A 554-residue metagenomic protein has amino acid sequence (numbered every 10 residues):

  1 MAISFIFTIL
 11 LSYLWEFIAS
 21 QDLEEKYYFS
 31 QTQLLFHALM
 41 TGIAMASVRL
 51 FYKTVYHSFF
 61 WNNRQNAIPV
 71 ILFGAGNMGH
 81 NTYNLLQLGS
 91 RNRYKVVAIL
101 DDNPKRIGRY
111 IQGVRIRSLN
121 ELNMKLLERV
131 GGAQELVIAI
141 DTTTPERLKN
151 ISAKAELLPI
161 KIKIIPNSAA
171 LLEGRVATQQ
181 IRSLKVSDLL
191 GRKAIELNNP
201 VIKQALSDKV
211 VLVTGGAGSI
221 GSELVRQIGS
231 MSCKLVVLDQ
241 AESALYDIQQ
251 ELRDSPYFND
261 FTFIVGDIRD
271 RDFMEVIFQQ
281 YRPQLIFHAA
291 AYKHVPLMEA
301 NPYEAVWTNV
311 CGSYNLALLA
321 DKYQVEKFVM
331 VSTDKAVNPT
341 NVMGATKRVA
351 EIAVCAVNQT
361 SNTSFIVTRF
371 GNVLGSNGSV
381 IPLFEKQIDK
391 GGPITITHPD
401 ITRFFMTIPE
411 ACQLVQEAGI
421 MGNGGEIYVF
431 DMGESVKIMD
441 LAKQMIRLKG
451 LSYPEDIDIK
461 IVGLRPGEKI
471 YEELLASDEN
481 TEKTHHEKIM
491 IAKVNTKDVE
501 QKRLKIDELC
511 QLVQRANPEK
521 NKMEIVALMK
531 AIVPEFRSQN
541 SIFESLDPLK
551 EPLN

Functional and structural regions predicted by a protein language model:
M1-L72, N77: Aromatic-rich membrane-interfacial microdomains
V55-E173, Q240, Y246-D247, D254 (+2 more regions): A solvent-exposed beta-alpha-beta segment
T143, K149-I165, V236-A241, Q279-Q280 (+2 more regions): NAD(P)-cofactor binding segment of oxidoreductase domains
L148-V210, D321: Flexible, Lys/Arg-rich cytosolic regulatory linkers and terminal tails that connect or flank
E173-G174, H288, Y292-V295, E299-E351 (+1 more regions): Conserved Rossmann-fold NAD(P)-dependent oxidoreductase catalytic core, especially the SDR/UDP-sugar
V201-A205, I352-N372, N377-N554: Strand-loop microenvironment adjacent to phosphate/nucleotide-handling motifs in alpha/beta enzyme folds
V211-G229: N-terminal Rossmann NAD(P)H-binding glycine-rich loop of SDR-like oxidoreductase domains
V265-L285: Conserved Rossmann-fold cofactor-binding substructure of NAD(P)-dependent oxidoreductases
